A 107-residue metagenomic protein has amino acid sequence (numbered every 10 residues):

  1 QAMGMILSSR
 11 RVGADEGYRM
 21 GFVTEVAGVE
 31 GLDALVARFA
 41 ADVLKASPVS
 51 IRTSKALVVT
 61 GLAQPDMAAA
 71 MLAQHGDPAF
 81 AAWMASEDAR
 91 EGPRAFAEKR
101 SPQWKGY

Functional and structural regions predicted by a protein language model:
Q1-R10: Short helix- or helix-capping micro-motifs that position conserved polar/aromatic residues at function-defining sites
M5-I6, L57, G61, P78-M84: Helix-loop "lid/cap" segments that line or gate small-molecule binding pockets
R10-E16: Short, glycine/polar-rich helix-capping loops at beta-to-alpha or helix-loop-helix junctions that flank or form
A14, V23-Q74, W104-Y107: C-terminal long alpha-helix characteristic of the crotonase
G17, S54, F96: Terminal peptide-recognition signature
M20-G21, K99: Structural motif
A85-A89, A95: Interdomain hinge/lid region at the active-site interface of Rossmann-like NAD(P)-dependent oxidoreductases
R94-Y107: Terminal low-complexity tails and localization/encapsulation signals of metabolic enzymes
